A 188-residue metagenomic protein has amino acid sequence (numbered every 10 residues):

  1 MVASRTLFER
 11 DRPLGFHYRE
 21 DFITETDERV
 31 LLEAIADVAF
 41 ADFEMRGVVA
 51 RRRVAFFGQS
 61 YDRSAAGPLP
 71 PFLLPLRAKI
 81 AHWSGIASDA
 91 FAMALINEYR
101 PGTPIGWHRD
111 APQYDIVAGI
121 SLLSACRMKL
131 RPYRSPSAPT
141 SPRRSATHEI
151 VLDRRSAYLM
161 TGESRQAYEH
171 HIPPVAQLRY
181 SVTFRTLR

Functional and structural regions predicted by a protein language model:
M1-R188: Non-heme Fe(II) oxygenase metal-center motifs and adjacent flexible, charged/small-residue loops
